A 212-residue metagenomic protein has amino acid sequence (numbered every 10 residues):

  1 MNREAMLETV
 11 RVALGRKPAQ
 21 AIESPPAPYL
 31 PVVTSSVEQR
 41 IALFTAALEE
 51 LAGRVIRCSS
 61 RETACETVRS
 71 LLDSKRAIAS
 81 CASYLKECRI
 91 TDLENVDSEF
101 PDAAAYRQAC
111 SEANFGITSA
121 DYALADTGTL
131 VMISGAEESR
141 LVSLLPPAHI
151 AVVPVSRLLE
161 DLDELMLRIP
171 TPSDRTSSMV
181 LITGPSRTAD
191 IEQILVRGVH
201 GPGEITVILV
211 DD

Functional and structural regions predicted by a protein language model:
M1-D212: The feature marks the mature, well-folded catalytic cores of soluble enzymes
